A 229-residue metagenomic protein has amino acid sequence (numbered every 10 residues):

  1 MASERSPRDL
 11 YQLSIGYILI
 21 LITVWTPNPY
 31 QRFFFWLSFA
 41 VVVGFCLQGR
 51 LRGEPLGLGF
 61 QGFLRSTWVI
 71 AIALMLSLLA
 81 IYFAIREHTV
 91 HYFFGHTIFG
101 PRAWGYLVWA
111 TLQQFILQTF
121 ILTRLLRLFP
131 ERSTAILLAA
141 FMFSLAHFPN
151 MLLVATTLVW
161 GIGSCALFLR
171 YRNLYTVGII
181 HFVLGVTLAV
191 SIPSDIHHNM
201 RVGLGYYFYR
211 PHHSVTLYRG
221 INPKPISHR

Functional and structural regions predicted by a protein language model:
M1-I15, R50-L79, F94-R102, L128: Interfacial transmembrane-helix boundary/kink motif in multi-pass membrane proteins
A2-R50, V69: Alpha-helical transmembrane segments in multi-pass membrane proteins
L10-S14, T67-A71, G100-A103, S133-L138 (+2 more regions): Hydrophobic alpha-helical transmembrane segments
G16-W25, M75-A84, A140-P149, V183-P193: Aromatic-anchored segments of alpha-helical transmembrane domains
W25-T26, G44-E54, Y82-R86, L167-R170: Structural signal for the C-terminal ends of transmembrane alpha-helices and the immediately following loop
F33-V42, F99-W104, V108, L112 (+2 more regions): Membrane-embedded alpha-helical segments of multi-pass membrane proteins, especially the transmembrane helices
Y92-L145: Function-critical hydrophobic alpha-helical transmembrane segments in multi-pass membrane proteins
V154-S214: Functionally important transmembrane alpha-helices
